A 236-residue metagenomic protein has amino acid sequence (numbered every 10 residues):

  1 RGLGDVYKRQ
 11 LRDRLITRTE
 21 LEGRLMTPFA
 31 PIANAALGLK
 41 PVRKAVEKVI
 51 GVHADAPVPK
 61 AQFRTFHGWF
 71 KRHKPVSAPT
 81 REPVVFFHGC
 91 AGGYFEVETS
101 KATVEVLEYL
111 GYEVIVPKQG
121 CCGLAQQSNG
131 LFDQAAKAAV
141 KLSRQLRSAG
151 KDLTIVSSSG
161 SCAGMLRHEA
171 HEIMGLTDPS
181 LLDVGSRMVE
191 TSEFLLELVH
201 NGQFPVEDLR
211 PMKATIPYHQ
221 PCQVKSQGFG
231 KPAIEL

Functional and structural regions predicted by a protein language model:
G2: Glycine-rich phosphate-binding loop
D5-L236: Iron-sulfur cluster-binding electron-transfer modules in prokaryotic oxidoreductases
